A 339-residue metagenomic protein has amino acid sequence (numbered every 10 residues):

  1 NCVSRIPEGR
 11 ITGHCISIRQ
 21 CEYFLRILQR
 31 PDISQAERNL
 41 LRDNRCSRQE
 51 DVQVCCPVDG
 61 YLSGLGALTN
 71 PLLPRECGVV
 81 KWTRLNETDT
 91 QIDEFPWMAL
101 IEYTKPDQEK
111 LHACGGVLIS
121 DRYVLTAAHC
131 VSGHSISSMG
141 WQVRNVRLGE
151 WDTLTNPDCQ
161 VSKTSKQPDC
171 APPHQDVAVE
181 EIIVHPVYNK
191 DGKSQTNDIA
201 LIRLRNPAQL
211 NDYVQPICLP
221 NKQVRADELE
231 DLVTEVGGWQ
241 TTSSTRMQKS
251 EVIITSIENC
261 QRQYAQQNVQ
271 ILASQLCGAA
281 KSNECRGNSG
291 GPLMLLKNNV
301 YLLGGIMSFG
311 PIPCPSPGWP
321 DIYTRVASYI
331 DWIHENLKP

Functional and structural regions predicted by a protein language model:
N1-P339: Extracellular "complement/coagulation-type" protease architecture
